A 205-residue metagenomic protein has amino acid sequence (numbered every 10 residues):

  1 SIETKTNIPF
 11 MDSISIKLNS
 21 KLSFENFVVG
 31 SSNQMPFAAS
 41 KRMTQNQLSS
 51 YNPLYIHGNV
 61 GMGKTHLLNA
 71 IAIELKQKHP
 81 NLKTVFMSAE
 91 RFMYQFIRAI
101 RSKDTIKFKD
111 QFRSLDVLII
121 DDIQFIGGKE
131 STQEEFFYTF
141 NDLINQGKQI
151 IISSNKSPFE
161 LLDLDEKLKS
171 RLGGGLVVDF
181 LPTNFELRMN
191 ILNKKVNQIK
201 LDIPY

Functional and structural regions predicted by a protein language model:
I14-L54, I73: Pre-Walker A (pre-P-loop) alpha-helix and adjacent loop at the N terminus of AAA/AAA+ ATPase modules, a conserved
L48-N69: Walker A/P-loop nucleotide-binding motif
K76, N81-V117, G127-E130: Short glycine-rich substrate-engagement loop in P-loop NTPases that contacts/grips substrate
F86-M87, I119-D121, Q149-N155: Structural recognition of the conserved hydrophobic beta-strand(s) that form the central parallel beta-sheet of P-loop
I97-R101, K156-G174: Short regulatory helix/loop adjacent to the ATP-binding pocket of P-loop NTPases
G128, Q133-K156, E166-R171: Conserved catalytic/switch belt of AAA+ P-loop NTPases
E160-L162, G175-L187: Conserved AAA+ ATPase "SRH/arginine-finger" region at the nucleotide-binding site
P182-Y205: Conserved C-terminal "switch" segment of AAA+ ATPases
